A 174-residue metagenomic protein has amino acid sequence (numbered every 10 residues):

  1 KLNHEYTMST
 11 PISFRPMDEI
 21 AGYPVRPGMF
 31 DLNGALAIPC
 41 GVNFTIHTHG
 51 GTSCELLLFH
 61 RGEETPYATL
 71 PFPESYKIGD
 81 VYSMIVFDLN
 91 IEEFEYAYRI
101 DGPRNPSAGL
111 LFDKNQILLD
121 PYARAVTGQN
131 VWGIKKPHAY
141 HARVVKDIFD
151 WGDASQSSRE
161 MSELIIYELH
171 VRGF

Functional and structural regions predicted by a protein language model:
Y6-P39, P66-A68, Y76-M84, D88-E168: The feature marks proteins involved in alpha-glucan
C40-F44: Structural beta-strand segments of beta-rich domains
H47-S53: Short proline/glycine-enriched turn/loop motifs at strand-loop junctions of beta-rich domains
E55-L57: Beta-strand signatures of extracellular beta-sandwich domains
F59-T65: Change "in extracellular beta-sheet-rich domains … of secreted and cell-surface proteins" to "in beta-sheet-rich domains
P73: Glycine-rich phosphate/ribose-binding loops and adjacent secondary-structure elements that form binding surfaces
V171-G173: Phosphate-binding active sites in nucleotide-utilizing proteins
